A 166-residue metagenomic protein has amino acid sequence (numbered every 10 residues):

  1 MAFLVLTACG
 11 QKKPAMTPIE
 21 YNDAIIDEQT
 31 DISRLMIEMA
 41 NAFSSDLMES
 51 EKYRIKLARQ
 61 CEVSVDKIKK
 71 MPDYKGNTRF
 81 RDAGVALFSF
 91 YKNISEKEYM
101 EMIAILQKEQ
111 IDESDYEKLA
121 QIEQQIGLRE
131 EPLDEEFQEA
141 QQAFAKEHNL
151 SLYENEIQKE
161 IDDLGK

Functional and structural regions predicted by a protein language model:
L6-A8: C-terminal motif of bacterial Sec signal peptides marking the signal peptidase cleavage site
G10-R59, K70, L152-K166: Immediate post-signal-peptide N-terminus of mature secreted/exported proteins
K12-K13, N41, V63-G76, Q110-K118: Short, charged/polar, low-complexity loop and linker segments that flank or interrupt alpha-helical bundles
P18-D23, R79-F90: Short, charge/polar-rich alpha-helical segments
R34-M39, F43, R54, A58-K67 (+3 more regions): Subset-of-secretome marker
D46-Y53, G76-F80, D112-D115, L119 (+1 more regions): Residue-level recognition of alpha-helical structural elements
S64-A86, M100-L106: Short, solvent-exposed, charged loop/turn and helix-capping segments that join or cap alpha-helices on peripheral
A86-G165: Extracytoplasmic electrostatic interaction patches
